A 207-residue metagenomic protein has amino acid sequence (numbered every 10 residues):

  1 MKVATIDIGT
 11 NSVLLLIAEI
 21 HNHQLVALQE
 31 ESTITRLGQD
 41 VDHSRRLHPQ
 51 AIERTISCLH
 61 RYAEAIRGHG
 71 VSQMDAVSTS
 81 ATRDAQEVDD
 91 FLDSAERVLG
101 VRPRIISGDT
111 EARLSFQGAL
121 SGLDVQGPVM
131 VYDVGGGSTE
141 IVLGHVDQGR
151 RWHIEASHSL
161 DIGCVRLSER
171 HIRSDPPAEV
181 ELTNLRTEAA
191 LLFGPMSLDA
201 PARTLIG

Functional and structural regions predicted by a protein language model:
M1-T10, L16-V131, V142-G207: Nucleotide/phosphate-binding catalytic cleft detector across ATP-hydrolyzing and phosphate-transferring enzymes
V134: Residue immediately N-terminal to the catalytic "proton-acceptor" Asp in the protein kinase catalytic loop
G137-S138: Active-site-adjacent helix-turn-beta-strand microarchitecture at beta-sheet edges that either contains or buttresses
